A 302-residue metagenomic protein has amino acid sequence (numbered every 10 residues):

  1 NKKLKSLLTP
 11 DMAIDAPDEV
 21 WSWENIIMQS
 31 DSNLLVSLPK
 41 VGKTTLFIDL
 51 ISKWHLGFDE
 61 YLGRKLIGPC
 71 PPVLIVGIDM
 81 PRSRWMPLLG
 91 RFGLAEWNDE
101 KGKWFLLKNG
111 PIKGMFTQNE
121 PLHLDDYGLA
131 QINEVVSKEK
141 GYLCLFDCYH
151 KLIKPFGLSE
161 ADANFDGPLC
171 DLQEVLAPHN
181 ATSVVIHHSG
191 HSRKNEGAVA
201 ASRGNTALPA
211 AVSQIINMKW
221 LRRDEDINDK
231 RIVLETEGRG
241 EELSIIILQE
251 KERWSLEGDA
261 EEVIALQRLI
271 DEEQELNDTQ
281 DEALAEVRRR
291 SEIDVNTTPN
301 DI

Functional and structural regions predicted by a protein language model:
N1-A95, D99: The Walker A/P-loop phosphate-binding site
A13-V20, D126-Y127, E196-V199: Short gly/ser/thr-rich secondary-structure transition/capping motifs
S30, G68-P71, E139-K140, H179 (+1 more regions): Structured loop/turn residues at beta-strand edges in well-structured enzyme cores
L34-L35, K40, T44-T45, L143 (+2 more regions): Phosphate-binding/switch region of NTP-binding enzymes
I48, S52, L56, D126-S137 (+2 more regions): Amphipathic, non-transmembrane alpha-helical secondary structure
W54, F58, L89-E96, V136 (+6 more regions): Conserved NTP-handling cores and scaffolds of large molecular machines
I67-L158, G167, E174: Conserved inter-motif catalytic segment of the P-loop NTP-binding fold
S137-K140, P178, R223-I302: C-terminal regions of RecA-like/P-loop NTPase motor modules
